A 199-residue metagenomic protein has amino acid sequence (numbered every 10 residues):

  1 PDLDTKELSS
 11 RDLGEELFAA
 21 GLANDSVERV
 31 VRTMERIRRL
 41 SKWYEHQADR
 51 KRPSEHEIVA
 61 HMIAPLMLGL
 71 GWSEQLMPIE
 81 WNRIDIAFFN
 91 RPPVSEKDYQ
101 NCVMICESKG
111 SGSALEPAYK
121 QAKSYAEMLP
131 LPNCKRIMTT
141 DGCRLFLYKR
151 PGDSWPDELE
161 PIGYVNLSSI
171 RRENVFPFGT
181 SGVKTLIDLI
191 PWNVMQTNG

Functional and structural regions predicted by a protein language model:
P1-R136, R144-G199: A short, conserved, highly charged catalytic patch centered on acidic carboxylates
